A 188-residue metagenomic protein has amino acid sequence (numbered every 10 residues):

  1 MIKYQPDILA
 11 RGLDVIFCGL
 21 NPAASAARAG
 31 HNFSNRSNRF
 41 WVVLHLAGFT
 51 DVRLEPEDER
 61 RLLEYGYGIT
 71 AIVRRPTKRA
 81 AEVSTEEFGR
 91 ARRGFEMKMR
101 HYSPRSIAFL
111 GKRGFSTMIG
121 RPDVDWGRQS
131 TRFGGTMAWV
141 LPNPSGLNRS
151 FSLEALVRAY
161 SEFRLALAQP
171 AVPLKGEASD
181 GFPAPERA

Functional and structural regions predicted by a protein language model:
I2-D14, N35-R36, V43, R79-R93 (+1 more regions): C-terminal capping/extension of enzyme domains
Y4-A10, R53-L62, K98: Short amphipathic alpha-helices and their capping/turn segments at secondary-structure boundaries
D14-L20: Short, hydrophobic/glycine-enriched beta-strand segments
N21-S25, R74-T77, R113-F115, S145-L147: Short, solvent-exposed loop/turn segments at secondary-structure junctions
A26-A29, S116-G120, S150-F151: Short glycine-/acidic-enriched loop or helix-start segments at secondary-structure transitions that form or flank
A26-E86: Short, surface-exposed acidic-centric catalytic microdomains
E64, G68-R121: Internal catalytic-core helix/loop-beta-alpha segment that presents or stabilizes conserved functional determinants
